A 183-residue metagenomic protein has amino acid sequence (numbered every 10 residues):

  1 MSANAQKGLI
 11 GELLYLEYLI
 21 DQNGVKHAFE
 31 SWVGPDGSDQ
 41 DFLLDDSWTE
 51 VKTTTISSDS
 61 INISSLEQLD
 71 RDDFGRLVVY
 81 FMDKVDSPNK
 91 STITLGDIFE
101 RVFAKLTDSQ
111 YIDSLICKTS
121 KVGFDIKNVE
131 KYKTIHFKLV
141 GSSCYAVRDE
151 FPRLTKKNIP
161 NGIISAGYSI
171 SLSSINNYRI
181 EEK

Functional and structural regions predicted by a protein language model:
M1-S38, T54-K183: Nucleic-acid endonuclease domains
D41-T49, T55: Active-site beta-strand-loop-beta-strand hairpin of nuclease catalytic cores that positions key catalytic residues
